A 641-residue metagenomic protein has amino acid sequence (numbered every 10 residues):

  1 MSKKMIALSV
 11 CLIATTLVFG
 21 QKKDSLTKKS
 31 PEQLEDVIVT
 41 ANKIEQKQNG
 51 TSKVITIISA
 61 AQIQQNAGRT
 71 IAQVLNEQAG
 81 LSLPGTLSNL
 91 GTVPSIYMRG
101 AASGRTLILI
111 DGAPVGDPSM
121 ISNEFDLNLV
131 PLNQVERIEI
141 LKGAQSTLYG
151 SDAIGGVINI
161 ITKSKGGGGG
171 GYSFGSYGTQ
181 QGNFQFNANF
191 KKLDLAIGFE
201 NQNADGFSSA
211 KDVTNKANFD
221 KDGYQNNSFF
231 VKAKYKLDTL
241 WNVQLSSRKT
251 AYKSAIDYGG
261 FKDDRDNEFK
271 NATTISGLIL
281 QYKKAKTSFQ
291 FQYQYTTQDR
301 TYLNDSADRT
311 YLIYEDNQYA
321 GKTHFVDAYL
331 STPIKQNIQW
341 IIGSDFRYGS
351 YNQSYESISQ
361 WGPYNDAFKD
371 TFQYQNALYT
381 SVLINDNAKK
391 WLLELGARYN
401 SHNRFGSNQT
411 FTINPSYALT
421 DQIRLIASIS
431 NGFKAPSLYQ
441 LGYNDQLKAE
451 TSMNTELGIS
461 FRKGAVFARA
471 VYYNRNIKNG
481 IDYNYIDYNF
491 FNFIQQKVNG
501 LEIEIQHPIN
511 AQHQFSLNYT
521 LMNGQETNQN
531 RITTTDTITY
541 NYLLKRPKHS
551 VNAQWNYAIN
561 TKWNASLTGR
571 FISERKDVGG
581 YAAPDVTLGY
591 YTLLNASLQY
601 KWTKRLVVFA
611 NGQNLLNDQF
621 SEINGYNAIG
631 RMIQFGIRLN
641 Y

Functional and structural regions predicted by a protein language model:
E35-N66, S95: N-terminal periplasmic "start-of-domain" segments of outer-membrane beta-barrel proteins
D36, I71-V74, P94-Y97, L109 (+4 more regions): N-terminal periplasmic accessory domains that precede and gate Gram-negative outer-membrane beta-barrel machines
A72, N76-P114: Extracytoplasmic beta-strand/coil segments of soluble accessory domains associated with Gram-negative outer-membrane
P114-K142: Short acidic/polar hinge/loop motifs at secondary-structure boundaries that mediate gating or recognition
G167, A188-F269: Periplasmic-side early beta-strands and strand-to-turn transitions of outer-membrane beta-barrels
D238, K335-Q339, D345, W361-I477 (+5 more regions): Structural signature of Gram-negative outer-membrane beta-barrels, strongest in the C-terminal barrel of TonB-dependent
K286-N304, Y351, A418, L425-I426 (+1 more regions): Membrane-embedded beta-barrel scaffold of Gram-negative outer-membrane proteins
D386-N387, N492-G579, K604, L616: Gram-negative outer-membrane beta-barrel transporters
